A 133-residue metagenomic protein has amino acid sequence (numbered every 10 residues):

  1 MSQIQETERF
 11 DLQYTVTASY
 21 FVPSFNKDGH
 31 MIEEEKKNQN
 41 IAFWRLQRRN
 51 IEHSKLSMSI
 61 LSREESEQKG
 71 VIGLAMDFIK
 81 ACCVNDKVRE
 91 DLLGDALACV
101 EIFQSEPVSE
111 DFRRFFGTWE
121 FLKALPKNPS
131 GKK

Functional and structural regions predicted by a protein language model:
M1-V16: Extended acidic low-complexity intrinsically disordered regions
S2, F21-S24, D28-K133: Short, surface-exposed, charged amphipathic helix/loop patches that serve as local interaction elements
